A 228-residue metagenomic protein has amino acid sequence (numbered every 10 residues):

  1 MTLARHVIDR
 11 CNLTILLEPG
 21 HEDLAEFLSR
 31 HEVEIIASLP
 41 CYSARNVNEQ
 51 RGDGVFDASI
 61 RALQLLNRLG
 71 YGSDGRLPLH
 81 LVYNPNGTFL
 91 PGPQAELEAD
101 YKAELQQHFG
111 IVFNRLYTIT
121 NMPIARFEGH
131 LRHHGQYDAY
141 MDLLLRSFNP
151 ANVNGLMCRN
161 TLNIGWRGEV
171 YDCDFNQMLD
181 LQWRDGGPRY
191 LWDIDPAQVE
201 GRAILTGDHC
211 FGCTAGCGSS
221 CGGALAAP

Functional and structural regions predicted by a protein language model:
M1-G20, F27-L63, H80: Core AdoMet radical
G20-L24, A197-V199: A generic local structural motif
E26-F27, N154, R202: Short secondary-structure boundary/capping segments
S43-M157: Radical SAM enzyme [4Fe-4S]-AdoMet core and its adjacent flexible, acidic and glycine-rich loops/tails across
L145-N176: C-terminal accessory regions of radical SAM enzymes
E169-P228: Flexible mid-to-C-terminal extensions adjoining Fe-S/redox cofactors in radical SAM and related proteins
